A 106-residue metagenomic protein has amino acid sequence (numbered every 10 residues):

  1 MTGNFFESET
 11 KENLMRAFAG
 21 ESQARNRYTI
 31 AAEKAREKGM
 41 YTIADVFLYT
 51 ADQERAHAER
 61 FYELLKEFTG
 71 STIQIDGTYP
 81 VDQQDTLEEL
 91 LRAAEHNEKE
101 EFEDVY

Functional and structural regions predicted by a protein language model:
M1-Y106: Non-heme di-metal
